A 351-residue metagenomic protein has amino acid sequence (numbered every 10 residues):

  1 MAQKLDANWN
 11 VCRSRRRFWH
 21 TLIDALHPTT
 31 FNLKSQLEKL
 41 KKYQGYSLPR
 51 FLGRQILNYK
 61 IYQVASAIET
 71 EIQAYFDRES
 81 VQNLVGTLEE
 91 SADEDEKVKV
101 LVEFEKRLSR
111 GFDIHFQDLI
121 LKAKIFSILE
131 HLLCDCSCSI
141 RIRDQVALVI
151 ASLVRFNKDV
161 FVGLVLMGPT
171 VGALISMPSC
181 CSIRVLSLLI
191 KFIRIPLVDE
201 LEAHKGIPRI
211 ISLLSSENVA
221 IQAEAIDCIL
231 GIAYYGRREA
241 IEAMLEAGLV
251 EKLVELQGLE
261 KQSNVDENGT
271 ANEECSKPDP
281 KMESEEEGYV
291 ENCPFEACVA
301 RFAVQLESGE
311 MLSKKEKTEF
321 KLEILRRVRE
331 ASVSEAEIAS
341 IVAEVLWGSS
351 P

Functional and structural regions predicted by a protein language model:
M1-A74, R78, E283-P351: Long C-terminal extensions of eukaryotic subunits of large macromolecular complexes
K4, V11, N32, Q36-K39 (+12 more regions): Short amphipathic alpha-helical interaction elements and helix-loop-helix interfaces that mediate dimerization
L22, P28-G163: Alpha-solenoid helical-repeat scaffolds
E71, R110-D118, I128, R155-G163 (+6 more regions): Alpha-solenoid ARM/HEAT helical repeat scaffolds used for protein-protein interactions
L88-A92, L133-S137, L174-P178, L214-E217 (+2 more regions): Alpha-solenoid helical repeat architecture
E90-D93, K97, R141, L153-G206: Eukaryotic alpha-helical scaffold "rod" segments
E94-K106, C138-S152, P178-I190, E217-G231 (+2 more regions): Alpha-helical solenoid repeats of the armadillo/HEAT superfamily in eukaryotic scaffolding/adaptor proteins
L119-I128, L164-C181, E200-R209, E239-E260 (+3 more regions): Alpha-helical scaffold repeats of the Armadillo/HEAT/TPR superfamily
